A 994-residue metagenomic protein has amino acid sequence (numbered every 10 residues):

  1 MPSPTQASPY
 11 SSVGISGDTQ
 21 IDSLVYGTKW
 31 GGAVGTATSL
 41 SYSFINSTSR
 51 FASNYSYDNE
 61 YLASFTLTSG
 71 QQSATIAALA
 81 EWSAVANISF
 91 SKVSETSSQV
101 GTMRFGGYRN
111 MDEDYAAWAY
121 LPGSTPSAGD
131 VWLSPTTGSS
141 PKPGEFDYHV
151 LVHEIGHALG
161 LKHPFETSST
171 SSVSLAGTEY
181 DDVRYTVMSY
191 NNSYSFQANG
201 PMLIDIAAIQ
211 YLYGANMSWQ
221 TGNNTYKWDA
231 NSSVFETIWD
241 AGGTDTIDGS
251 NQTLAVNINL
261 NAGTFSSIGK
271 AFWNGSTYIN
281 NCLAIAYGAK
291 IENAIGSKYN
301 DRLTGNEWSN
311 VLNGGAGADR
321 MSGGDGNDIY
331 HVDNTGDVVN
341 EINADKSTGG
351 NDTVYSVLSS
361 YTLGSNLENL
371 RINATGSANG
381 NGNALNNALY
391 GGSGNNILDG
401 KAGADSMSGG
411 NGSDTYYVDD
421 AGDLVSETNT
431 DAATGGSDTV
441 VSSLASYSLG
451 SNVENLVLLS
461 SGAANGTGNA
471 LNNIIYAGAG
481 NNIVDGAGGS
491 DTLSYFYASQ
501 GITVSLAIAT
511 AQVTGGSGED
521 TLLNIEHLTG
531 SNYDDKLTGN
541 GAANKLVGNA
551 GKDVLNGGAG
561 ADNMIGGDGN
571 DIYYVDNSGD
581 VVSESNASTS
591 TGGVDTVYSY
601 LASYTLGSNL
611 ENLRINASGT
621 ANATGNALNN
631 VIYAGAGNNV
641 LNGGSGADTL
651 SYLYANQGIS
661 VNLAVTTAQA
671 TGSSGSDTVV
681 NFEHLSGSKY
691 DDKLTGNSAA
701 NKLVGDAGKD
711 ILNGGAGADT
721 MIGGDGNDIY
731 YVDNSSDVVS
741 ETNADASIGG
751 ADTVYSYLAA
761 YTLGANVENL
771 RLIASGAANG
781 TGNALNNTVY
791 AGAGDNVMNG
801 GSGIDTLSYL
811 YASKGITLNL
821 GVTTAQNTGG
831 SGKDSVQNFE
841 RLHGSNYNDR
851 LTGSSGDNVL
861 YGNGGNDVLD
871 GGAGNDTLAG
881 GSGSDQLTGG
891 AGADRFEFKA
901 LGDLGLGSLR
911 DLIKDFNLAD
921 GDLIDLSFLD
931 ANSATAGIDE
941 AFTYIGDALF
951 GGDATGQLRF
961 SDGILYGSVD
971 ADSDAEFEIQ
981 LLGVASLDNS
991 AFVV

Functional and structural regions predicted by a protein language model:
M1-K298: Zinc-dependent metalloendopeptidases
L40, V131, A511, A668 (+2 more regions): Hydrophobic residues embedded in beta-strands of well-ordered beta-sheets
L40-S43, L367-N369, V453-N455, Y495 (+14 more regions): Right-handed beta-helix
A52-S56, F65, V256-L260, G518-L523 (+3 more regions): Short amphipathic beta-strand/extended segments with alternating polar/hydrophobic composition
S64-T68, G275-A284, Q512-G516, Q669-G672 (+2 more regions): A short acidic, glycine-rich active-site loop that binds or catalyzes chemistry on phosphate/adenosine moieties
T96-G106, P141-K142, K162-Y185, S195-A198 (+8 more regions): Acidic glycine/aspartate-rich repeat arrays in secreted/surface proteins
S139-H149, S169-L175, Y180-D182, N192-I204 (+12 more regions): Acidic, glycine-rich calcium-binding repeat modules characteristic of RTX/beta-roll and related beta-solenoid repeat
G288-Y299, E368-R371, N387, G391 (+10 more regions): Parallel beta-helix/beta-solenoid
